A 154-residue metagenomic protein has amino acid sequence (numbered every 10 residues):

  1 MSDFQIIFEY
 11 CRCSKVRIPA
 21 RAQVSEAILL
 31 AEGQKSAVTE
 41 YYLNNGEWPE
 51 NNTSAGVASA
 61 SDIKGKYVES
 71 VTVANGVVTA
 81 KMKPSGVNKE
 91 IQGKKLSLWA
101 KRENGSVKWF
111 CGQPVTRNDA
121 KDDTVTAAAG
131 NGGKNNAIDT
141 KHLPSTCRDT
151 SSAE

Functional and structural regions predicted by a protein language model:
M1-T39: Amphipathic alpha-helical segments typified by the pilin-like N-terminal helix that continues immediately C-terminal
L43-E154: Periplasmic/extracellular, small/polar-rich flexible segments of pilin-like filament-forming proteins
